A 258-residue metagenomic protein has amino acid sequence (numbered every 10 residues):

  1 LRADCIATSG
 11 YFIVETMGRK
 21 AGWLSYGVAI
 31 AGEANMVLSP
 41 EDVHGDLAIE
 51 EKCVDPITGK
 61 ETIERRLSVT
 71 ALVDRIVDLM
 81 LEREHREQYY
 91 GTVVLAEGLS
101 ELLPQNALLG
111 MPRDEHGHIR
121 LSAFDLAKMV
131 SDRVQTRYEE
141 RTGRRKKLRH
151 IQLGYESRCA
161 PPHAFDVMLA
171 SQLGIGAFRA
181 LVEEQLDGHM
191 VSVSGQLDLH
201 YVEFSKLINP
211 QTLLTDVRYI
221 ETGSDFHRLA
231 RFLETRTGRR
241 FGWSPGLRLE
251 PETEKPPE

Functional and structural regions predicted by a protein language model:
L1-K146: Accessory alpha-helical/coil subdomains and C-terminal extensions that flank or cap enzyme catalytic cores
E101-E258: C-terminal non-catalytic interaction/assembly regions of soluble proteins
